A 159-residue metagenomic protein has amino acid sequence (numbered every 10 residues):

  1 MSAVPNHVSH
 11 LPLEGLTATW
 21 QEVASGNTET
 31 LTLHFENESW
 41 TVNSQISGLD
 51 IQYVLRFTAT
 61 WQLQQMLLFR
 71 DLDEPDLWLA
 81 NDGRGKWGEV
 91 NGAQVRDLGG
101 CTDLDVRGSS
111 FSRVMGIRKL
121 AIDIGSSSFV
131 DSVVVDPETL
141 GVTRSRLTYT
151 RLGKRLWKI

Functional and structural regions predicted by a protein language model:
S2-N27, D76-K158: Solvent-exposed helix/loop surface patches that form functional interfaces
H10-L55: N-terminal ordered "arm"
H34-F35, R56, A80, T150: Well-ordered beta-strand positions
E36-W40, I46-I51, L72-D73, G92-V95 (+1 more regions): Generic structural signal for short, solvent-exposed loop/turn connectors between secondary structure elements
T41-N43, L67, K158: Residue-level detector of beta-strand face positions
I46-N91: Hydrophobic/aromatic-rich structural module bridging two neighboring secondary-structure elements via a short loop
